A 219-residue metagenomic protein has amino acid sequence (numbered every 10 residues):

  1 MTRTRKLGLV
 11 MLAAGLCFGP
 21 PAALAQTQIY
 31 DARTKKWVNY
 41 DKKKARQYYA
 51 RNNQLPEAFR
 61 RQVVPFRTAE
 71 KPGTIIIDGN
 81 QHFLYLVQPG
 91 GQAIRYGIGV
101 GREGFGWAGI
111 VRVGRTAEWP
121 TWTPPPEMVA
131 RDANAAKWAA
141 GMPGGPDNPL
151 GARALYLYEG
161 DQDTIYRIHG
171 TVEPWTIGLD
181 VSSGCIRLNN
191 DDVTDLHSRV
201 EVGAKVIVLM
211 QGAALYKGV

Functional and structural regions predicted by a protein language model:
T2-V219: N-terminal pre-domains immediately preceding structured catalytic cores
